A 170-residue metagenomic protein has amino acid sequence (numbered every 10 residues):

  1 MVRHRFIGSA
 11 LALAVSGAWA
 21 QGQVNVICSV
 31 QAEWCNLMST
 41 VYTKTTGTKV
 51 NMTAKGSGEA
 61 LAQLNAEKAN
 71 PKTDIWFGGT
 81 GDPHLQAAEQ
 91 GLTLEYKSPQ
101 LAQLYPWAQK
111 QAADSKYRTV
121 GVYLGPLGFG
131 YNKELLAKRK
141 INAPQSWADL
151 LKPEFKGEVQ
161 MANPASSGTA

Functional and structural regions predicted by a protein language model:
M1-G8: Bacterial N-terminal signal peptides that target proteins for export
S9, V24, N65, G125 (+1 more regions): Generic anion/oxyanion-binding catalytic loop in active/binding sites
L11, V15: Expand to "…catalyze enediolate/carbanion chemistry for C-C bond making/breaking, isomerization, decarboxylation
S16-A20: Sec/Tat signal peptide C-region and signal peptidase I cleavage site
Q21-Q86: Early extracytoplasmic/lumenal segment of secretory-pathway proteins
S29-N36, K72-A170: Extracytoplasmic ligand-binding site segments that recognize negatively charged/polar headgroups
